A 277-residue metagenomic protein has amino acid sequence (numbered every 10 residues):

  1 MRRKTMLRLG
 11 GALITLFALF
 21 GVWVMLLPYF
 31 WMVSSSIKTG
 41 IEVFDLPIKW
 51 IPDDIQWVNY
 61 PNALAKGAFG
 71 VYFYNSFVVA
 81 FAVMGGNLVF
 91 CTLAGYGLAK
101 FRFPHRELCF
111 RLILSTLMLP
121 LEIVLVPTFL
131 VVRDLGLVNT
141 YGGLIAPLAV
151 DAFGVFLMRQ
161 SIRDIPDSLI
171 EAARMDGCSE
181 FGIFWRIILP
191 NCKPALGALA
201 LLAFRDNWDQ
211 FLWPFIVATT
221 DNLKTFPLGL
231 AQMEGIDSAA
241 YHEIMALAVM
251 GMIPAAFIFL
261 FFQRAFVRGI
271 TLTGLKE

Functional and structural regions predicted by a protein language model:
K4-T5, G10-E277: A structural signal for multi-pass alpha-helical bundles of membrane permease subunits that mediate small-molecule
